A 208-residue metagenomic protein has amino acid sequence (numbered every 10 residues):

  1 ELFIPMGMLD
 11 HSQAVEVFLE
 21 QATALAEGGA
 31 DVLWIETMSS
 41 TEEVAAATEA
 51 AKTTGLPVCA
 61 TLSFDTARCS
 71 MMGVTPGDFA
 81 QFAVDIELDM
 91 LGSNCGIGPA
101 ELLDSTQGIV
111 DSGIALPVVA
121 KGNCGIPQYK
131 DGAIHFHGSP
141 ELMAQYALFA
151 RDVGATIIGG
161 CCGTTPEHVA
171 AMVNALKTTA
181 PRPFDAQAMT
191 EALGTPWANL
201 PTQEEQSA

Functional and structural regions predicted by a protein language model:
E1-A208: Domain-level signal for soluble alpha/beta catalytic cores
